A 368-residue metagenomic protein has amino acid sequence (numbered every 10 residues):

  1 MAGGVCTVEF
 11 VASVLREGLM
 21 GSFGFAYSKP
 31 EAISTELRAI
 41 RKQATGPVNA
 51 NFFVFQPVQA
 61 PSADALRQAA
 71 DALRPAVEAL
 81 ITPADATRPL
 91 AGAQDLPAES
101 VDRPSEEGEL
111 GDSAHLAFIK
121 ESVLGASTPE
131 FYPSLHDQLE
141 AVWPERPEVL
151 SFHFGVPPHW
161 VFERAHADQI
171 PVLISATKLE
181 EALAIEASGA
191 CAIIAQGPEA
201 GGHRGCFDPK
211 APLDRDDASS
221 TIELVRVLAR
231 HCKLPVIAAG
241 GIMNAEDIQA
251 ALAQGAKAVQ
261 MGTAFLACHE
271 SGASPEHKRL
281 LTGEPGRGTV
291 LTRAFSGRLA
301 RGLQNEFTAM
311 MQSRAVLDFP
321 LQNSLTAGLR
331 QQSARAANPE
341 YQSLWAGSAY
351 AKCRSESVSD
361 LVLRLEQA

Functional and structural regions predicted by a protein language model:
M1-H231: Active-site entrance/lid segments in N-terminal catalytic domains of soluble metabolic enzymes
R74, E78, A200-I237, I242-A368: Conserved active-site-proximal phosphate/metal-binding subdomains
